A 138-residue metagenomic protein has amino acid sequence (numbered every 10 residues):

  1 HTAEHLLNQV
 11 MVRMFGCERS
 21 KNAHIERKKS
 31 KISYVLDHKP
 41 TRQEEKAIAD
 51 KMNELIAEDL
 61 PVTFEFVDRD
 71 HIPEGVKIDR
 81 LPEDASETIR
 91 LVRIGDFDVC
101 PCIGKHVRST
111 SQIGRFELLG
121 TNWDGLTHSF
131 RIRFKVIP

Functional and structural regions predicted by a protein language model:
H1-P138: Active-/binding-site microenvironments in catalytic and ligand-binding cores
